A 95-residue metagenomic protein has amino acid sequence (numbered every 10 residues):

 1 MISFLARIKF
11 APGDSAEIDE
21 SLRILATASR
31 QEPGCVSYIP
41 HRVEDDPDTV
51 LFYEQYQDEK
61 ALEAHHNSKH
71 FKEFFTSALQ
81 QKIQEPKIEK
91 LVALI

Functional and structural regions predicted by a protein language model:
I2, P40-D48, T76-I95: Glycine-rich beta-strand-turn "strand-cap" elements at beta-sheet edges
I2-I8, I39-H66: Short, well-ordered beta-strand segments in beta-rich or mixed alpha/beta enzyme and ligand-binding folds
I2-R30: N-terminal first-folded block
R7-I8, K69, L94-I95: Short flexible/disordered coil segments
G13-I18, Q31, P47, Y53 (+1 more regions): Intrinsic disorder/low-complexity signal
G13-S15, D45, A61, I95: Generic "edge-of-domain/loop-turn" microfeature
I24, A28-V36, Q55-I88: An amphipathic, aromatic/His-enriched active-site/gating alpha helix that lines ligand/cofactor pockets
